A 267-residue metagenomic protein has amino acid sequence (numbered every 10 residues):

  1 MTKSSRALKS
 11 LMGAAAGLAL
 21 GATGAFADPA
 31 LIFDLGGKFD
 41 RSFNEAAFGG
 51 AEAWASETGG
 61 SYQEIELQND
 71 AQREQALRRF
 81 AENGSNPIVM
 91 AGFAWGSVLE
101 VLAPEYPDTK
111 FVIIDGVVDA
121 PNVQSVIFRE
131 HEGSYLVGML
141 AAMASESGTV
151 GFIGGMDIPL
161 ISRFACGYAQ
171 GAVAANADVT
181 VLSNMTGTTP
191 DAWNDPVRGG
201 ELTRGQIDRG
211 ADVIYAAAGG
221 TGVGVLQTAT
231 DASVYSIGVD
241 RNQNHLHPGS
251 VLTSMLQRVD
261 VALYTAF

Functional and structural regions predicted by a protein language model:
T2-A14: Bacterial N-terminal signal peptides that target proteins for export
M12-A22: Bacterial N-terminal signal peptides
A27-F267: A residue-level marker of the well-folded mature domains of exported/periplasmic proteins
